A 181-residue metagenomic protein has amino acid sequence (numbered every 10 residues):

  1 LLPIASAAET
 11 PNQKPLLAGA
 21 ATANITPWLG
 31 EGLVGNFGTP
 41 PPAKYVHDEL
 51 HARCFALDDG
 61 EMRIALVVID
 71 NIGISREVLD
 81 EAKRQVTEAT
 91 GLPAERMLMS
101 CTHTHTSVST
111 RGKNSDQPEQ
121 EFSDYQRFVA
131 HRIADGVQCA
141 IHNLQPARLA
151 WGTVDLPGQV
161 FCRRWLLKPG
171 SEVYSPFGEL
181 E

Functional and structural regions predicted by a protein language model:
L1-P3: Bacterial N-terminal signal peptides
E9-S100, T104-E181: Conserved beta-alpha junction segments in alpha/beta enzyme cores
